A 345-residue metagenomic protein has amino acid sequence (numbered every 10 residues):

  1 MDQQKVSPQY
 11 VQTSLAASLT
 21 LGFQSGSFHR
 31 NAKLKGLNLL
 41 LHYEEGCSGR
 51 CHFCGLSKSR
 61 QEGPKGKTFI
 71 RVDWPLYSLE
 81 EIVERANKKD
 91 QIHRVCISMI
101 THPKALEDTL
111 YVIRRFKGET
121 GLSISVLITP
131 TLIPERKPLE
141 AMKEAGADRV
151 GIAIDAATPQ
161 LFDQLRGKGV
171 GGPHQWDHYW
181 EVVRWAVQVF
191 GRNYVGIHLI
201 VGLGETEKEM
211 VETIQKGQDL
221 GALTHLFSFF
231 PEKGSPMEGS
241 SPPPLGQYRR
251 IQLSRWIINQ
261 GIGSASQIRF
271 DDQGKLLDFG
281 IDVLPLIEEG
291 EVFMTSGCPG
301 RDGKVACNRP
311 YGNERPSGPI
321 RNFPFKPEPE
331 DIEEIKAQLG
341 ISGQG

Functional and structural regions predicted by a protein language model:
M1-L37, V189, V211-G345: Auxiliary Fe-S-binding modules of radical SAM enzymes
T20-R60, R94-I97, R149: N-terminal pre-triad scaffold of radical SAM enzymes
K58-S78, I82-L106, G121-P134, P138 (+2 more regions): Core AdoMet radical
A86-K89, F116, A141-M142, A186 (+1 more regions): Generic structural signal for hydrophobic
H93-F116, G202-E209: Conserved glycine-rich "GG(E/T)P / GGGxP" loop and the immediately following alpha-helix in the radical SAM core
E107-V126, G171-N193, P244-Q267: Alpha-helix-loop-beta-strand connector modules within alpha/beta enzyme cores
S125, T129-L132, G169, V182-E207 (+2 more regions): Conserved strand-turn element in the central/C-terminal portion of the radical SAM core barrel that lines
P134-A145, V201-D219: Catalytic cores of alpha/beta
